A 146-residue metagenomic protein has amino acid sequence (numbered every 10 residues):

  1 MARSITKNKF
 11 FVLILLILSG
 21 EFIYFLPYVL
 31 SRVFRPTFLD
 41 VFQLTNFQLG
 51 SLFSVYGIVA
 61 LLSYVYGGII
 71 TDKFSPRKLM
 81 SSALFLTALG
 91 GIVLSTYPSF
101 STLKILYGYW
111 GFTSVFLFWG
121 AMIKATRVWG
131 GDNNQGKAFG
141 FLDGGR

Functional and structural regions predicted by a protein language model:
T6-V33: Pair of pore-lining "gating" transmembrane helices in MFS-fold secondary transporters
V29, G57-V65: Residue-level signature of mid-helix packing/kink "hotspots" within the transmembrane helices of 12-pass Major
S63-S75: Helix-to-loop junctions at the C-terminal end of transmembrane segments in multipass secondary transporters
F85-S99: C-terminal ends and interior cores of transmembrane alpha-helices in multi-pass membrane transporters/permeases
T102-L117: Hydrophobic core of transmembrane alpha-helices in multi-pass small-molecule transporters, especially MFS/SLC-type
L117-G131: Intracellular juxtamembrane helix-capping segments at the cytosolic ends of symmetry-related transmembrane helices
F139-R146: Glycine-rich segments within core transmembrane alpha-helices of 12-TM secondary carriers
